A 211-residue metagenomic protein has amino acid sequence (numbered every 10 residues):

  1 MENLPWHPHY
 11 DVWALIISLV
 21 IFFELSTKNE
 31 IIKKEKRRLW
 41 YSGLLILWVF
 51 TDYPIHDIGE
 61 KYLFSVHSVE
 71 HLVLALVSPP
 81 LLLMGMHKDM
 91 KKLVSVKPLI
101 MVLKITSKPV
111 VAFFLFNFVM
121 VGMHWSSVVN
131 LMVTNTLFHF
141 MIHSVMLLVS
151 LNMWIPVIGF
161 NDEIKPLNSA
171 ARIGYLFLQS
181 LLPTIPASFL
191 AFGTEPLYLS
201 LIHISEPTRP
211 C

Functional and structural regions predicted by a protein language model:
M1-L131, N135-L137: Early transmembrane hairpin module of multi-pass membrane proteins
F22-T27, V149-E163: Alpha-helical transmembrane segments in multipass membrane proteins, preferentially the mid-helix core
V73, M141, V145: Active-site His/Glu-centered metal-binding helix of metallohydrolases
V102-K108, N168-L178: Interfacial segments of alpha-helical transmembrane regions
V119, V149-N152, L182, P186: Membrane-embedded alpha-helical transmembrane segments of multi-pass integral membrane proteins
G174-F192: Hydrophobic alpha-helical membrane-insertion segments
L190-I202: Membrane-helix interface motif
I202-C211: Single conserved hydrophobic/aromatic residue that forms the stacking wall/gate of nucleotide- or nucleobase-binding
